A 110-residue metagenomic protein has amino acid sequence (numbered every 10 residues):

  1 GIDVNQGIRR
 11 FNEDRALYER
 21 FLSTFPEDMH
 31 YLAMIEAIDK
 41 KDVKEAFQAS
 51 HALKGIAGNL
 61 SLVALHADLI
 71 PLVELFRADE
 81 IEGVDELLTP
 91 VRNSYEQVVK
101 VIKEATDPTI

Functional and structural regions predicted by a protein language model:
G1-N59, A78, E82-I110: Long, amphipathic alpha-helical coiled-coil segments characteristic of histidine-phosphotransfer scaffolds
A67-R77: Hydrophobic, amphipathic alpha-helical faces that serve as interaction scaffolds
